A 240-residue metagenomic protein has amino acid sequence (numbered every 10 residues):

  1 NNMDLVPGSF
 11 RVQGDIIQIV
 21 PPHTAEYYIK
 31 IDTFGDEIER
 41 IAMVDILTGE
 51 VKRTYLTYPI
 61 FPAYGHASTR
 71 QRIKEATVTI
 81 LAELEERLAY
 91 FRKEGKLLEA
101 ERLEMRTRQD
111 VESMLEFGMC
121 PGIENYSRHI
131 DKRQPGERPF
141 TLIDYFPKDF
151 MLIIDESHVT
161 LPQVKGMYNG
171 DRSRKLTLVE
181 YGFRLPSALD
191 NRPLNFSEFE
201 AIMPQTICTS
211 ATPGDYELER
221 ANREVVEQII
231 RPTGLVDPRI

Functional and structural regions predicted by a protein language model:
N1-I240: ASCE RecA-like P-loop NTPase motor cores that couple ATP hydrolysis to mechanical translocation on nucleic acids
